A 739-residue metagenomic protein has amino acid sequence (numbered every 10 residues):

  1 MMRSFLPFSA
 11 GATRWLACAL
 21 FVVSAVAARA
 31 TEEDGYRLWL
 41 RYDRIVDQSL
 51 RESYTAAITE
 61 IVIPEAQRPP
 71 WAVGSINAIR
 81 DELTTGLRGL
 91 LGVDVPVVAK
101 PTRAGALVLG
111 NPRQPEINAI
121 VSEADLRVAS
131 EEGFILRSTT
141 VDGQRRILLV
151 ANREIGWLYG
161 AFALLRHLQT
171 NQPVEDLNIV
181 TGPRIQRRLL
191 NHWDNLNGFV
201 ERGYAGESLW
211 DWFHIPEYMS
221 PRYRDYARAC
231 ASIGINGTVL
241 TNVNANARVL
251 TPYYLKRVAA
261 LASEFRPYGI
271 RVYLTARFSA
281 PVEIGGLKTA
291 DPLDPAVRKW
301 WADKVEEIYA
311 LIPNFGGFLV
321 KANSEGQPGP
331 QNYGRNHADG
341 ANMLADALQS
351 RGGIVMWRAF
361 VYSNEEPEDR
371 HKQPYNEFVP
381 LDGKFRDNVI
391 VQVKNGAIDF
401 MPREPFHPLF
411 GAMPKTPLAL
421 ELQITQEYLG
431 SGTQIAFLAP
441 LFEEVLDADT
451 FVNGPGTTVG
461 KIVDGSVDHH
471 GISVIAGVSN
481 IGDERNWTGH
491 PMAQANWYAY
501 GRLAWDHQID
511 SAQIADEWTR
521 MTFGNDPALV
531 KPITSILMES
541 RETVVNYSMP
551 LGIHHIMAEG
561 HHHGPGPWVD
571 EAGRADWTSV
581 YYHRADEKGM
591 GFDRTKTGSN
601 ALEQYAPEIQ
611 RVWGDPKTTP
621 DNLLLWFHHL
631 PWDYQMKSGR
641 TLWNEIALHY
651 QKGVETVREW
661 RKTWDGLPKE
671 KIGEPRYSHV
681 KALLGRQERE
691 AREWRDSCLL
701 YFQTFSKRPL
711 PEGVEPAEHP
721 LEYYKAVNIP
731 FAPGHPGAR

Functional and structural regions predicted by a protein language model:
M1-G11: N-terminal secretory signal peptides that target proteins for export/translocation
A12-A25: Bacterial N-terminal signal peptides
A28-Q144: Acidic, contiguous N-terminal accessory segments
V62-G74, V108-Q114, V150-N152, D194 (+3 more regions): Structural motif
A66-E82, G86-R88, S122-L319, Q349 (+1 more regions): Feature activates predominantly on carbohydrate-active enzymes
G92-P101, P173-N178, T241-V243, A528-P532: Surface-exposed patches in mature extracellular/periplasmic domains of secreted proteins
V95, H214-P216, P252, A260 (+2 more regions): Catalytic-core regions of glycoside hydrolase
T457-R739: Catalytic domains of carbohydrate-active enzymes that cleave complex glycans
